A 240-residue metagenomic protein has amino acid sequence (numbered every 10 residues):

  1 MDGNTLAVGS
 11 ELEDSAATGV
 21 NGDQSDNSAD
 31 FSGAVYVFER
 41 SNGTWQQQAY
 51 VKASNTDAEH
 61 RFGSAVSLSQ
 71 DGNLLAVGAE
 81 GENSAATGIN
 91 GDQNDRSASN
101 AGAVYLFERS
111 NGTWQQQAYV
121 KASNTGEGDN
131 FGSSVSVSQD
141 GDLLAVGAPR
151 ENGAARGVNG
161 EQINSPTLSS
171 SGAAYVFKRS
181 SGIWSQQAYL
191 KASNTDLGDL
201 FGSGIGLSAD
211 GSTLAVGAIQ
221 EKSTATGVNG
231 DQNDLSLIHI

Functional and structural regions predicted by a protein language model:
M1-L237: Conserved beta-strand/short-helix segments that make up beta-rich extracellular adhesion/recognition modules
